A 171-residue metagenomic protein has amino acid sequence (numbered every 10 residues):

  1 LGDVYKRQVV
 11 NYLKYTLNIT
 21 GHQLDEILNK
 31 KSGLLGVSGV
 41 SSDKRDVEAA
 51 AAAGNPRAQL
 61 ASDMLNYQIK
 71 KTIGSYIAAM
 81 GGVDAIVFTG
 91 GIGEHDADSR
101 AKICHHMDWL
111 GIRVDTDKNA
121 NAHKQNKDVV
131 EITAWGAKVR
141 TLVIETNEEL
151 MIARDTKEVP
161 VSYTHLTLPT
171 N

Functional and structural regions predicted by a protein language model:
L1-Q8, T164-P169: Conserved small/polar residues in nucleotide/adenosyl-binding loops
D3, S32, I92: Glycine-rich beta-alpha junction loops
D3-E26: A conserved active-site cap/scaffold subdomain adjacent to cofactor or substrate pockets
V9-L13, V47, I73, A153-T156: Buried hydrophobic packing segments
G21-D25, V37-S42, Y76-D84, V114-A120: Flexible, glycine/charged-enriched surface loops at secondary-structure junctions
E26, G33-V37, K44-A79: Adenine-nucleotide phosphate-binding core of ATP-dependent small-molecule kinases
Q59, D63-A79, G93-S162: Internal helix-turn-beta structural module
V83-G91: Short glycine-rich phosphate-binding loop at a beta-alpha junction
